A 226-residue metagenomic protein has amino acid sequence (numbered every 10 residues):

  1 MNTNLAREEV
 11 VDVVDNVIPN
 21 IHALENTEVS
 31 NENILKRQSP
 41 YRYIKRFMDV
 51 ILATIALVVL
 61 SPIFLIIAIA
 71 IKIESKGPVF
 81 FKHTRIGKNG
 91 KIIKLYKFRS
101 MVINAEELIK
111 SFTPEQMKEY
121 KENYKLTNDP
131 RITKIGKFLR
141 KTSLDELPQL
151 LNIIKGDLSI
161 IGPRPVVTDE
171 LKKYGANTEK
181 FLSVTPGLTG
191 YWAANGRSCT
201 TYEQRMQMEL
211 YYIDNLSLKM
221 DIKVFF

Functional and structural regions predicted by a protein language model:
M1-V58, E179: N-terminal hydrophobic signal-anchor/signal peptide
N2-V13, S39, T127, N177-F226: C-terminal terminal-structure detector
I18, F81-P130, T189-E209: Short, glycine-rich, amphipathic interfacial segments at transmembrane boundaries or analogous
I18-N26, L147-I153, A194: Hydrophobic alpha-helical segments characteristic of transmembrane helices
E28-Q38, P114-E119, D129-I132: Short glycine/proline-rich turn/loop motifs
K36-E107, L218, K223-F226: A hydrophobic, helix-centered structural microdomain
D49, D145-Q149, E209, D221: Acidic active-site catalytic centers that drive phospho-/nucleotidyl reactions and related ester hydrolyses
E122-V184, F225: A short, structured surface patch at a secondary-structure boundary
